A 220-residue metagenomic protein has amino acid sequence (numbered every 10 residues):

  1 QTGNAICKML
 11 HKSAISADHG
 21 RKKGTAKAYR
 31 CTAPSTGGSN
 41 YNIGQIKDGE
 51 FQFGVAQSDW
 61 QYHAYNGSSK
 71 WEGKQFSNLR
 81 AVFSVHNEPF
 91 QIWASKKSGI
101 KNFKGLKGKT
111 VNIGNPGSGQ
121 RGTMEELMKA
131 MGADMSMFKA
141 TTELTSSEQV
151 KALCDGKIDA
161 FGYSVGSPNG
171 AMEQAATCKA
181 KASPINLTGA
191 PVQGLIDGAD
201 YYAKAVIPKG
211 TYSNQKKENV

Functional and structural regions predicted by a protein language model:
Q1-H19, Y29, S84-D155: Bilobed "Venus flytrap"/periplasmic-binding protein-like clamshell domains and structurally analogous long
N4, H19-G73, S147-A152, S167-A176 (+1 more regions): Pocket-flanking alpha-helical
F51, S58-Q61, N87, S95-S98 (+3 more regions): Solvent-exposed coil/turn segments that connect beta secondary-structure elements in extracytoplasmic/periplasmic
S58-W60, S69, M135-V220: Pocket-lining segment of extracytoplasmic ligand-binding domains
G73-V85, Y212-N219: A structural signal for short loop-to-beta-strand junctions that line the ligand-binding cleft of periplasmic/secreted
Q75, A81-P89, A176-C178, I185-N186: Short Pro/Gly-enriched coil loops immediately N-terminal to beta-strands
